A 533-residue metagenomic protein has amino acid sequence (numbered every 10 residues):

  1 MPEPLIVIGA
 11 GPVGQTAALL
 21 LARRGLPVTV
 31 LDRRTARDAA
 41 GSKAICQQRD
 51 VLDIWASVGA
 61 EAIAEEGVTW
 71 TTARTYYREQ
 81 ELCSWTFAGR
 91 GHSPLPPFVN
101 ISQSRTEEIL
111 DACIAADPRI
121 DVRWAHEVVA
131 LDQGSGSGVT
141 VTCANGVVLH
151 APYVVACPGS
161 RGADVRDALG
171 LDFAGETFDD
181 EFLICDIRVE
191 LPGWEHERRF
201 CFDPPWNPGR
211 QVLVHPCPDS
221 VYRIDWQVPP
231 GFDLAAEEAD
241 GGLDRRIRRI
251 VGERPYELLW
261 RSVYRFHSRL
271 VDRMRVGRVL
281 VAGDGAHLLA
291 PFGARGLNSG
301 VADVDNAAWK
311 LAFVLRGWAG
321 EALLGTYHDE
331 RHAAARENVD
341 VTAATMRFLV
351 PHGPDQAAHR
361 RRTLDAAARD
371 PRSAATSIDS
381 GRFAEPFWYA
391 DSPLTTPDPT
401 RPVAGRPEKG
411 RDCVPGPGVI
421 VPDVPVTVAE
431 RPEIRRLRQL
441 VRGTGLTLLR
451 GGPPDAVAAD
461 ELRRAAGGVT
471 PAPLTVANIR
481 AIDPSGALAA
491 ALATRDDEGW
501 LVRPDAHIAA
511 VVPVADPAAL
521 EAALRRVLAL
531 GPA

Functional and structural regions predicted by a protein language model:
M1-P4, I8, R23-R24, Y77-Q80 (+4 more regions): Helical substrate-recognition/capping region of FAD-dependent monooxygenase/halogenase enzymes
E3, A144-Y153: Core beta-strand elements of the Rossmann-like FAD/NAD(P) dinucleotide-binding domain in flavoenzyme oxidoreductases
I8, S102, L149-G159: Short hydrophobic core segments
A22-K43: Glycine-rich FAD pyrophosphate-binding loop
A40-A115: Active-site-adjacent segment of FAD-dependent monooxygenases/related oxidoreductases
A60, A112, Y153-F266: Conserved FAD-binding catalytic core of PHBH/FMO-like flavoproteins
W124-G138: A conserved short coil-to-beta-strand element within the FAD-binding core of flavoproteins
A236-S299, A334, V341: FAD/FMN-dependent oxidoreductases across multiple families
